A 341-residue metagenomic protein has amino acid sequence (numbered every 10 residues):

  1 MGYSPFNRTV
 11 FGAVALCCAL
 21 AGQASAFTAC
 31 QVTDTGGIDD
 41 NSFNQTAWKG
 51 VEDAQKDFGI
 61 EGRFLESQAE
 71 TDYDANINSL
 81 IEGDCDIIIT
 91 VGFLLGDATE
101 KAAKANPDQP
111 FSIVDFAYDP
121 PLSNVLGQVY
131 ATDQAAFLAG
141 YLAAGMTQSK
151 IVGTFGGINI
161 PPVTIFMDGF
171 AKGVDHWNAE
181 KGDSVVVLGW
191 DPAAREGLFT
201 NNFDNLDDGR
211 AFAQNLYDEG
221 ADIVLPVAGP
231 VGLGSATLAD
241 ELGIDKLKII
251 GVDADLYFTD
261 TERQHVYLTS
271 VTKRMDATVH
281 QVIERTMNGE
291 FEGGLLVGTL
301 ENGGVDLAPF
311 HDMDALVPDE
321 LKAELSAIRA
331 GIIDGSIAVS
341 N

Functional and structural regions predicted by a protein language model:
M1, A15-L16, T28: Secreted/extracellular small peptides and ectodomain modules produced from precursors
G2-G12: Bacterial N-terminal signal peptides that target proteins for export
G12-V14, A24: Cleavable N-terminal signal peptides
C18-A19, Q31: Secreted/luminal cysteine- and crosslink-motif detector
L20-A26: Sec/Tat signal peptide C-region and signal peptidase I cleavage site
A26-N341: A residue-level marker of the well-folded mature domains of exported/periplasmic proteins
